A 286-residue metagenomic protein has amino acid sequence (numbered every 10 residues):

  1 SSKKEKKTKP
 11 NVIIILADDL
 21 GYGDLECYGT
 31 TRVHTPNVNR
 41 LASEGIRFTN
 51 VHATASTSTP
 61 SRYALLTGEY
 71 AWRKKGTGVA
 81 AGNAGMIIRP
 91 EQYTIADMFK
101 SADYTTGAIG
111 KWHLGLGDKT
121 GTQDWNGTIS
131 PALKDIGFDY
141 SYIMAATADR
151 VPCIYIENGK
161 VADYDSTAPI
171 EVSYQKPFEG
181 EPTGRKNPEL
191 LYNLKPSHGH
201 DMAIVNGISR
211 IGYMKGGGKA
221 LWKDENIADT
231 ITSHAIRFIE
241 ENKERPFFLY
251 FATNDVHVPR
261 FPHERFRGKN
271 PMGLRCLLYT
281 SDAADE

Functional and structural regions predicted by a protein language model:
S1-S281: Formylglycine-dependent sulfatase
D282-E286: A short, hydrophobic C-terminal helix/tail in secreted or cell-surface proteins
